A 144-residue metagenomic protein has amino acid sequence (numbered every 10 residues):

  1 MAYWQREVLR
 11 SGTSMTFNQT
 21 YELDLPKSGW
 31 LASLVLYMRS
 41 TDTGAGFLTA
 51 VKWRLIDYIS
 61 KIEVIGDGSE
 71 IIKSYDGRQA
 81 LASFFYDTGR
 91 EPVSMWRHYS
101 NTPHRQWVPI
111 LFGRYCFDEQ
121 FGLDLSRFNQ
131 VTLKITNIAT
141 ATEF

Functional and structural regions predicted by a protein language model:
M1-F144: Short, low-complexity Pro/Thr/Gly
